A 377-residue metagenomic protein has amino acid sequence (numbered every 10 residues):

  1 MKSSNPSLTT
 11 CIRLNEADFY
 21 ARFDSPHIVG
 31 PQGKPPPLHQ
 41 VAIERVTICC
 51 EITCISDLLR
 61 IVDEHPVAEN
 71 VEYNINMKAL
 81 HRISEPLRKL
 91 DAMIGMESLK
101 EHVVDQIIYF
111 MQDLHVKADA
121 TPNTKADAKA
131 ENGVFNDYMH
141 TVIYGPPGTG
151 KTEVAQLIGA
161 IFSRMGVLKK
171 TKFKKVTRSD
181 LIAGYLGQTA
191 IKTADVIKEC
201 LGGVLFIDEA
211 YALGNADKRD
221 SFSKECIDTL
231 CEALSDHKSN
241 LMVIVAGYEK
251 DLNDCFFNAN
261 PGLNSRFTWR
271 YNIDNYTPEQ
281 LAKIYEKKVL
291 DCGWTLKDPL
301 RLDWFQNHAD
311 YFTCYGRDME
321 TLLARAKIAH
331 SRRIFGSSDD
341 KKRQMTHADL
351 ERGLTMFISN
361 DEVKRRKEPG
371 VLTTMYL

Functional and structural regions predicted by a protein language model:
M1-H81, P86, D91, S98 (+8 more regions): N-terminal accessory segments that target, anchor, or regulate ATP-driven/P-loop NTPase machines and associated
H81-T141, A160: Pre-Walker A (pre-P-loop) alpha-helix and adjacent loop at the N terminus of AAA/AAA+ ATPase modules, a conserved
E97, D310-F335: The conserved phosphate-sensing helix
A126-T171, D195-K198: Walker A/P-loop
D127, R332-L377: C-terminal engagement/docking regions of AAA+ P-loop ATPases
Q156, Y211-D217, I227-A282, D291: Canonical AAA+ ATPase core
M165-K170, C255-N258, N264-S265, R270-T313 (+1 more regions): Conserved C-terminal "switch" segment of AAA+ ATPases
K170-C200: Short glycine-rich substrate-engagement loop in P-loop NTPases that contacts/grips substrate
